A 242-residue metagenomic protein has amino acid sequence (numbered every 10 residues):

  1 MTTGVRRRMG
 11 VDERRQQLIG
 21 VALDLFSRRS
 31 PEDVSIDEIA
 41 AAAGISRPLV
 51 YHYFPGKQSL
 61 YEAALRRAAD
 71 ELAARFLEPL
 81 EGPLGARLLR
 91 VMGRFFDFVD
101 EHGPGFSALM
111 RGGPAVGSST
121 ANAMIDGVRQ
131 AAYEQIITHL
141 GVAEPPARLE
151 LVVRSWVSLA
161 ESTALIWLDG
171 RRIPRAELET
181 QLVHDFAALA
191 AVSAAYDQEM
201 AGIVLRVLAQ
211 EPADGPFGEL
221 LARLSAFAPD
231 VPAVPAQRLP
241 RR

Functional and structural regions predicted by a protein language model:
M1-T2, E134-T138, D169-R242: C-terminal peripheral helix-coil segments that are non-catalytic and often amphipathic
Q17, L25, R29-S59, A63: Helix-turn-helix
S59-A68, L109, M124, V128: Alpha-helical DNA-contacting segments of helix-turn-helix folds
E62-A63, A73, A190: Short, Lys/Arg-enriched C-terminal cap helix and immediately downstream tail that follows
A63, L77-P104, V142-P146, E179: Hydrophobic alpha-helical connector segments
F98-A123, E134-I137, E161-D169, E199: Amphipathic alpha-helical segments used for helix-helix packing
G117-P146, E150-S162, A176-A191: Amphipathic alpha-helical packing segments from all-alpha helical-bundle domains
